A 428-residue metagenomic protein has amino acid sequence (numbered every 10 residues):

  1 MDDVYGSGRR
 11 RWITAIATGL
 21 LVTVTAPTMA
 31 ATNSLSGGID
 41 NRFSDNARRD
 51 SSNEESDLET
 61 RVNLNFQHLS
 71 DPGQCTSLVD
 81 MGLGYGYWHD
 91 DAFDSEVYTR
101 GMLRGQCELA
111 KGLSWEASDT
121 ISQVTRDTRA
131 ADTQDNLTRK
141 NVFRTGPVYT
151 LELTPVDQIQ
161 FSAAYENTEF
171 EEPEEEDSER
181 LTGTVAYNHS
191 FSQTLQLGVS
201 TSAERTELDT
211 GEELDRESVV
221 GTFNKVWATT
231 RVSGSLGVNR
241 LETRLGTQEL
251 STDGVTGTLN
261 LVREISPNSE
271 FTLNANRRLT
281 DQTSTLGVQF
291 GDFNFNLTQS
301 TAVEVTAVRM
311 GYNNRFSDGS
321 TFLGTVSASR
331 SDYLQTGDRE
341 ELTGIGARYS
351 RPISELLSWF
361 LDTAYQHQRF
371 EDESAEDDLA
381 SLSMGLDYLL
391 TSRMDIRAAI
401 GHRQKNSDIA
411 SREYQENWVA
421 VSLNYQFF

Functional and structural regions predicted by a protein language model:
M1-T32, F428: Cleavable N-terminal export/targeting peptides
A30-F428: Gram-negative and organellar
